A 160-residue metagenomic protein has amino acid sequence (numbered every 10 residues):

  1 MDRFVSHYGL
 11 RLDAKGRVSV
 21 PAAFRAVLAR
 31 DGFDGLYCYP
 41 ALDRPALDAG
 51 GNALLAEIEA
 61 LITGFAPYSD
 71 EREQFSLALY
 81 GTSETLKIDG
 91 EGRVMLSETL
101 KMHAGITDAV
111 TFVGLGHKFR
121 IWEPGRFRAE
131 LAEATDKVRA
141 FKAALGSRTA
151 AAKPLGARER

Functional and structural regions predicted by a protein language model:
D2-L47: A positional/architectural concept
G16-V20, A49, G92-L96, L100 (+1 more regions): Short, structured motif recognition centered on aromatic/hydrophobic residues
R30-P45, G105-W122, R126, R139: A short beta-strand-loop micro-motif that forms or neighbors metal/cofactor- and ligand-binding patches at active-site
D43-A46, A53-E57: Short, charged/polar surface micro-motifs in flexible loops or helix N-caps
A56-I58, F127-L131: Short, charged/polar, Gly/Pro-enriched secondary-structure boundary elements
E57, T63-L100: Short, solvent-exposed interaction modules
A134-R160: Acidic/histidine-enriched, glycine/proline-rich intrinsically disordered or flexible terminal extensions
